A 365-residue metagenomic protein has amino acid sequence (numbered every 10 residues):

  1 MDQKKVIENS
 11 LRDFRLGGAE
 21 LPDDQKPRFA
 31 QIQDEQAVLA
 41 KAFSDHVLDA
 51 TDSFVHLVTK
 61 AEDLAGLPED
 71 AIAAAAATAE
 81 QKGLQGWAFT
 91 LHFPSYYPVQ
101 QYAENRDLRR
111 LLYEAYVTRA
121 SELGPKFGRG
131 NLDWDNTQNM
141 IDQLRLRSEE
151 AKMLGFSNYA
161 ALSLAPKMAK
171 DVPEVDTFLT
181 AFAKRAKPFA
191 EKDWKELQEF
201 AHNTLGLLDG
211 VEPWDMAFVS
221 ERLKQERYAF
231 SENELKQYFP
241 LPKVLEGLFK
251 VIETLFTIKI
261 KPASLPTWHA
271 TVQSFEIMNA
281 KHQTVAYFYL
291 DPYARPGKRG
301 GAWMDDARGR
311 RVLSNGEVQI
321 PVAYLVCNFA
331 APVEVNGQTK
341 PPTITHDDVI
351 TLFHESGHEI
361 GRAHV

Functional and structural regions predicted by a protein language model:
Q3-V47: Extended, charged alpha-helical coiled-coil/arm scaffolds that mediate oligomerization and mechanical coupling in large
V6-E8, V38-K41, D45, D49-T90 (+2 more regions): Active-site-proximal, well-structured secondary-structure segments within enzyme catalytic domains
G18-I32, A120-L162, K170: A conserved hydrophobic secondary-structure block that centers on an alpha-helix together with its immediately flanking
P22, V117, A330-E334, G357-G361: Hydrophobic alpha-helix feature that most strongly marks membrane-spanning transmembrane helices and their immediate
A79-Q81, P94-A115, R119-N136, M140-Q143 (+2 more regions): Catalytic nucleotidyl-transfer cores of nucleotide-processing enzymes
L132, P240, P296, A330-F353: Short pre-active-site segment immediately N-terminal to the catalytic Zn-binding motif
S148-G155, I252, K340-R362: Active-site recognition of the HExxH zinc-binding catalytic motif
